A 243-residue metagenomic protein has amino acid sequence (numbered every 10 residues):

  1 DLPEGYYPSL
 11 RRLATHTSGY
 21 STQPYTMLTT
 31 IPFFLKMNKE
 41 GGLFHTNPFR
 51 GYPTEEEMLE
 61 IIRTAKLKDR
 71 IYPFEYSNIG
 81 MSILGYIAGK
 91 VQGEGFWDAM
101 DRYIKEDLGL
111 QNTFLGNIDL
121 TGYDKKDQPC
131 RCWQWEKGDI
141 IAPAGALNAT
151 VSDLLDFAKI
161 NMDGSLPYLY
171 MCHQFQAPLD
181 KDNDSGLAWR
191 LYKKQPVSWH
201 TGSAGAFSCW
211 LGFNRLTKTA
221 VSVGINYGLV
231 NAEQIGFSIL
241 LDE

Functional and structural regions predicted by a protein language model:
D1-Y76, E94: Active-site-proximal loop and beta-strand segments within enzyme catalytic domains
G5, I79, A149-S152: A generic structural signal for residues located within well-ordered alpha-helices of large catalytic or ligand-binding
P8-R11, Q111, L216-T219: Loop/turn elements at helix/coil->beta-strand transitions in domains of secreted/extracellular proteins
S9, P48, G80, Q111-G122 (+2 more regions): Mid-domain, small-residue-enriched loop/turn segments at the edges of structured enzyme/sensor domains
Y25, F34, Y72, G89-R102 (+2 more regions): Catalytic loop of the DD-peptidase/beta-lactamase superfamily, centered on the K-T-G motif and neighboring
E56-L67, K126-D139: The feature captures the short pre-catalytic strand/loop hairpin that immediately precedes and shapes the active-site
G80-G85, L155-D156: Well-ordered alpha-helical segments within folded domains of soluble proteins
